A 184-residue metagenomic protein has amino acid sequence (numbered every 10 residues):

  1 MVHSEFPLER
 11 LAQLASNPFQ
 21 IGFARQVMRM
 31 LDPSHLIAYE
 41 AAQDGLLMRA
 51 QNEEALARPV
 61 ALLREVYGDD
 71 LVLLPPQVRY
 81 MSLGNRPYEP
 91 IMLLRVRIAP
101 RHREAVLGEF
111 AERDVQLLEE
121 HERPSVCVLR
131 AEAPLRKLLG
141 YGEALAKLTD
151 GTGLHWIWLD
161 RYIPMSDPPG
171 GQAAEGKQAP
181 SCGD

Functional and structural regions predicted by a protein language model:
M1-D184: Accessory interaction regions appended to the cores of large information-processing enzymes
